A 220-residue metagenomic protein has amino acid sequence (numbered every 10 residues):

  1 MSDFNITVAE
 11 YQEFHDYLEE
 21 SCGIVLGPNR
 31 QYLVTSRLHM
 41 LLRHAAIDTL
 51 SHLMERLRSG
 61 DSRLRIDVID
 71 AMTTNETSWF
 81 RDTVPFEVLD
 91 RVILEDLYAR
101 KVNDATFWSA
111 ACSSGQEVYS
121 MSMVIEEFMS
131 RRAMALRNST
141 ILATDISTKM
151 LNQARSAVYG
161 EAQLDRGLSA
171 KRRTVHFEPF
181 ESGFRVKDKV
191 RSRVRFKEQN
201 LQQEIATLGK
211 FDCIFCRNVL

Functional and structural regions predicted by a protein language model:
M1-W108: Conserved AdoMet
E87, Y119, N152: Alpha-helical elements of the RecA-like P-loop NTPase motor core of helicases
R91, E95, M123-S130, S156: Short, well-ordered alpha-helices that flank and scaffold nucleotide-derived cofactor binding pockets
V102-S120, T140-L142: Conserved class I S-adenosyl-L-methionine
A110, R132-F215, V219-L220: Extended basic-aromatic, gly/pro-enriched interface segments that bind polyanionic ligands
S114-M134: Conserved SAM-binding loop of SAM-dependent methyltransferases across substrates and taxa, primarily the Class I
